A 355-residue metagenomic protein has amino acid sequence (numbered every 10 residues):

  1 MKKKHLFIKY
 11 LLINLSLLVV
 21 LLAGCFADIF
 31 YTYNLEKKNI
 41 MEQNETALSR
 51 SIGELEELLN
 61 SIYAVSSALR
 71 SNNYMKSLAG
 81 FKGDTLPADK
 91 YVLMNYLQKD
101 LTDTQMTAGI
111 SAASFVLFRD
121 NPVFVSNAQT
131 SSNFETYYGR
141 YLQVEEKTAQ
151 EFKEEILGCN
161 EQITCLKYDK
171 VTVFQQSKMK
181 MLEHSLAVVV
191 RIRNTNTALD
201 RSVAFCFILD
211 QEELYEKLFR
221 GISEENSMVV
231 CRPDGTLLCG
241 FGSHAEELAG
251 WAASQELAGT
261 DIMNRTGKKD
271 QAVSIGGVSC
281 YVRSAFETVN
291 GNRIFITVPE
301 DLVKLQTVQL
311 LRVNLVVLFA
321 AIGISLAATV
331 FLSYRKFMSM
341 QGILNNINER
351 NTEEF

Functional and structural regions predicted by a protein language model:
L6-D84: Juxtamembrane extracytoplasmic/periplasmic/luminal helical "stalk" adjacent to the first N-terminal
M41-Q43, A47, R335-F355: Membrane-proximal helical linkers
N60-Y96, V116-P122, Q129-S132: Extracellular/periplasmic ligand-binding regions of membrane signal-transduction receptors
S77-A79, P122-T130, G235-G242, R283-S284: Amphipathic coiled-coil signal-relay and dimerization helices
Y96-T107, I192-N196, D200-A245: Solvent-exposed, extracytoplasmic
M106-A108, R119-I208: Extracytoplasmic/periplasmic ligand-binding sensor regions of membrane-associated signaling proteins
A187-R191, R201-Q211, I275-L311: Short, hydrophobic beta-strand elements of compact beta-sandwich sensory domains
R293-I347: Cytoplasm-proximal transmembrane signaling helix
